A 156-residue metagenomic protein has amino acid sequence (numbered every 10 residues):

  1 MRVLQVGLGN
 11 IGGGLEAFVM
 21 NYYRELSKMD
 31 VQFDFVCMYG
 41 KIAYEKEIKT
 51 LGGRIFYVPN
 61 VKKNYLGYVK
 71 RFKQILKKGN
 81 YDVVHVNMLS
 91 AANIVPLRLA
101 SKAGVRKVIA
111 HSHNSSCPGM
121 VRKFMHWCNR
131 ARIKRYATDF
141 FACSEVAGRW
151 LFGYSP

Functional and structural regions predicted by a protein language model:
M1-P156: Membrane-interface segments of envelope glycosyltransferases acting on lipid-linked substrates or membrane lipids
